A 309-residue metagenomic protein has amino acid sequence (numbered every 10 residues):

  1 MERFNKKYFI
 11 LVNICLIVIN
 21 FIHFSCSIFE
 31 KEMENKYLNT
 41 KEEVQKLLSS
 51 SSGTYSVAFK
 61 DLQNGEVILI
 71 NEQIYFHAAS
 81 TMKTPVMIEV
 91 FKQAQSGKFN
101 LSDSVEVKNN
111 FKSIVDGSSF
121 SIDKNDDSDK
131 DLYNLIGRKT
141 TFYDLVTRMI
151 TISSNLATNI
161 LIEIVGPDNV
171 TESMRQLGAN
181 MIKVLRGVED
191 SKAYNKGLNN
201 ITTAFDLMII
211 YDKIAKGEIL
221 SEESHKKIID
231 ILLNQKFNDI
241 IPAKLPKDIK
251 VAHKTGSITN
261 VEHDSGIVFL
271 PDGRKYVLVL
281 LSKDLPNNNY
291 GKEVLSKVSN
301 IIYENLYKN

Functional and structural regions predicted by a protein language model:
E2-V12: Bacterial N-terminal signal peptides that target proteins for export
V12-H23: Bacterial N-terminal signal peptides
I28-L47, I164-G166, I209-D239, T255-N309: Structured C-terminal helix/loop/strand segments within mature extracytoplasmic catalytic/sensor domains
F29-H77: Beta-lactamase-like hydrolase cores
T54, R138, L156-Y211: Mid-domain, small-residue-enriched loop/turn segments at the edges of structured enzyme/sensor domains
G65, H77-N110, L278: Active-site SXXK
L101-S121, V165-G166: Acidic helix-start/capping segments at beta-turn-to-alpha-helix junctions
K112-N159: Conserved catalytic neighborhood of penicillin-recognizing serine enzymes
